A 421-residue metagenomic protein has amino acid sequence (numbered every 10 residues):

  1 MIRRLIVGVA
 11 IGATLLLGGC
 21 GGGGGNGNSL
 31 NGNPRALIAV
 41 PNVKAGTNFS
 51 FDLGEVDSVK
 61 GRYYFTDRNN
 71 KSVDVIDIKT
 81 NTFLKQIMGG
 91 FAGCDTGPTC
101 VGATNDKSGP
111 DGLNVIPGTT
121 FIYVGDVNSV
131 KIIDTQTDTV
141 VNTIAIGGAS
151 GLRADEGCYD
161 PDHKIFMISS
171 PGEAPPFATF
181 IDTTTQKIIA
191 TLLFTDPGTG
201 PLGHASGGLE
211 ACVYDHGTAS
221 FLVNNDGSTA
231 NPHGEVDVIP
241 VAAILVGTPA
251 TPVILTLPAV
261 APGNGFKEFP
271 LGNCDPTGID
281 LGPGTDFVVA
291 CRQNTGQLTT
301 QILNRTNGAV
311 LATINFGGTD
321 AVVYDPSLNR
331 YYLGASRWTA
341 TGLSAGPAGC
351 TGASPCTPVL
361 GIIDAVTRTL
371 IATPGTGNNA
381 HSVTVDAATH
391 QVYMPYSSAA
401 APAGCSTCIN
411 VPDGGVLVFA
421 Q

Functional and structural regions predicted by a protein language model:
M1-V9: Bacterial N-terminal signal peptides that target proteins for export
G8-G18: Bacterial N-terminal signal peptides
C20-Q421: Predominantly soluble domains enriched in secretory-pathway, periplasmic, or organellar proteins
